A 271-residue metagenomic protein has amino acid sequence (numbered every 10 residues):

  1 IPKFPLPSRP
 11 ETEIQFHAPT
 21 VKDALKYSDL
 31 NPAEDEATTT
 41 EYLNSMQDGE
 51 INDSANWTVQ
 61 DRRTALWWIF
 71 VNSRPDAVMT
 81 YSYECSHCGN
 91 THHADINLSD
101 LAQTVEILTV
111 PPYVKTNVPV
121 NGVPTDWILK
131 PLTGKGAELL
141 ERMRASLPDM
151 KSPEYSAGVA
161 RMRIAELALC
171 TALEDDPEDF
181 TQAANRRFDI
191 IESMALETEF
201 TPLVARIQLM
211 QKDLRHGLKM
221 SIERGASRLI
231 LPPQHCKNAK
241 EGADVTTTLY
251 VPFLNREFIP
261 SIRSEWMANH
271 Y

Functional and structural regions predicted by a protein language model:
I1-Y271: Long C-terminal interaction/binding lobes of large macromolecular proteins
